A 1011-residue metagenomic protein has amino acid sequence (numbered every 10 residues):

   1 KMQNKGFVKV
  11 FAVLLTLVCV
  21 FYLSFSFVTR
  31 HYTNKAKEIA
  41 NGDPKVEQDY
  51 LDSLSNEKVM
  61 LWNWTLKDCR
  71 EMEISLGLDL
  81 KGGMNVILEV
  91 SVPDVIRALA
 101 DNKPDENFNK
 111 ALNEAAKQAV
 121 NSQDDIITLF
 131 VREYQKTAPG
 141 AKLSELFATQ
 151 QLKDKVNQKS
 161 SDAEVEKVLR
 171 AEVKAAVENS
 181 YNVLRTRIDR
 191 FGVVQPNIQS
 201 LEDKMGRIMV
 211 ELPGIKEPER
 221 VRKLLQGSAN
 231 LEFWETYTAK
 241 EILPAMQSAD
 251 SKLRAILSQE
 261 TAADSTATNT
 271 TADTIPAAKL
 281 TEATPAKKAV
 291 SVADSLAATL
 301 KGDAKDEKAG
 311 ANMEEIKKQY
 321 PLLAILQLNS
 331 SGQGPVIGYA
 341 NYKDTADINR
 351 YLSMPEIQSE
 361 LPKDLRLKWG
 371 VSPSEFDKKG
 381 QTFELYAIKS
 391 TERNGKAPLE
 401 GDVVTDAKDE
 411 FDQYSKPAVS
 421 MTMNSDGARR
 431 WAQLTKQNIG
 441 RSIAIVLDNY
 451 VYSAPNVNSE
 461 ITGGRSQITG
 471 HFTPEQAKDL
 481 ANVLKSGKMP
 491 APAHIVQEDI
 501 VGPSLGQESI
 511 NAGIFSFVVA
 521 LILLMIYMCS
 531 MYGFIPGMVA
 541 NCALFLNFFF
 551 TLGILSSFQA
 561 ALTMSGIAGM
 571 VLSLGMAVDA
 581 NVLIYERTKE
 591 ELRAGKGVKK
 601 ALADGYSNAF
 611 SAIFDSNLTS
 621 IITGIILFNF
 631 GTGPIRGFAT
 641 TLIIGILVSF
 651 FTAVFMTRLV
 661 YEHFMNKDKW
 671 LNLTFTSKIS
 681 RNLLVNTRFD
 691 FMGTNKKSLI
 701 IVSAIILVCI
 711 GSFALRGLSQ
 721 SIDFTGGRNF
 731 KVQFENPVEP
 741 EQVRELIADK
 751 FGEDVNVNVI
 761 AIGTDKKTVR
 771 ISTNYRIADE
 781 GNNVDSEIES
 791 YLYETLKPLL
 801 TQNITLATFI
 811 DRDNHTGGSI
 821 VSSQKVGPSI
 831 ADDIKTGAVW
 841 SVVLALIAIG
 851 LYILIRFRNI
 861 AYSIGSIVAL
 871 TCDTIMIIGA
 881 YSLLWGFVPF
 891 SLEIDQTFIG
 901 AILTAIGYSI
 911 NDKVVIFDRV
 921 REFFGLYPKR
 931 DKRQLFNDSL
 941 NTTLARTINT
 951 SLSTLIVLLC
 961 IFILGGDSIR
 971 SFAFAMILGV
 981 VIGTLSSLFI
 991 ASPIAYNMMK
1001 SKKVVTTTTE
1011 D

Functional and structural regions predicted by a protein language model:
K1-V18, V28-R70, I74, R97-I126 (+5 more regions): Interfacial helix-loop-helix hairpins and adjacent transmembrane helices of multi-pass alpha-helical membrane proteins
K9, V13, L546, T551-I554 (+4 more regions): Hydrophobic alpha-helical transmembrane segments of membrane transport and translocation systems, primarily multi-pass
S24-Y32, S55-E57, E71-M84, L88-D448 (+5 more regions): Non-transmembrane, solvent-exposed regions of membrane trafficking/translocation machinery
L184, S504-L524, M576, A580 (+13 more regions): Pore- and gate-forming transmembrane helices of large, multi-pass membrane proteins
E211, G463-Q467, E475-L523, Y791 (+2 more regions): Juxtamembrane "pre-transmembrane" interface segments
S530, F534-I584, S863-E922: Hydrophobic transmembrane alpha-helices and their membrane-interface caps in long multi-pass transport proteins
G575-T619, E662-W670, S882, V888-T950 (+1 more regions): Cytosolic juxtamembrane regions of multi-pass inner-membrane proteins
G711-N758: Juxtamembrane segments of multi-pass membrane proteins
